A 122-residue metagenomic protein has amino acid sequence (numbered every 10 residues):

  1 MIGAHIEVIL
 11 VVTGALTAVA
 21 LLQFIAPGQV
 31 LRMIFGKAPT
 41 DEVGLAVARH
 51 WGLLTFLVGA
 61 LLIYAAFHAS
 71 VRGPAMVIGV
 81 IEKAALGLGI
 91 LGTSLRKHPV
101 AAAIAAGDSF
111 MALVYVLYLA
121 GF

Functional and structural regions predicted by a protein language model:
M1-T17, K37: Cytosolic juxtamembrane helix and N-cap/initiation of the first transmembrane helix
M1-V8, Y64-P74, L117-F122: Helix-coil boundary and interhelical linker segments in multi-pass alpha-helical membrane proteins
I2-G3, I25-A48, R96: Interfacial loop at the N-terminal end of multi-pass membrane proteins
A15-A20, F24, V43-A66, V80-A84: Core segments of alpha-helical transmembrane spans in multipass integral membrane proteins
Q29-V30, L57-H68, L88-G92, L117-G121: Membrane-helix exit/interface motif
L62, M76-I90, I104-Y115: Hydrophobic alpha-helical segments of small multi-pass membrane proteins
A69-S70, V77-I78, G87-A103, A120-F122: Membrane-helix boundary connector in multi-pass membrane proteins
